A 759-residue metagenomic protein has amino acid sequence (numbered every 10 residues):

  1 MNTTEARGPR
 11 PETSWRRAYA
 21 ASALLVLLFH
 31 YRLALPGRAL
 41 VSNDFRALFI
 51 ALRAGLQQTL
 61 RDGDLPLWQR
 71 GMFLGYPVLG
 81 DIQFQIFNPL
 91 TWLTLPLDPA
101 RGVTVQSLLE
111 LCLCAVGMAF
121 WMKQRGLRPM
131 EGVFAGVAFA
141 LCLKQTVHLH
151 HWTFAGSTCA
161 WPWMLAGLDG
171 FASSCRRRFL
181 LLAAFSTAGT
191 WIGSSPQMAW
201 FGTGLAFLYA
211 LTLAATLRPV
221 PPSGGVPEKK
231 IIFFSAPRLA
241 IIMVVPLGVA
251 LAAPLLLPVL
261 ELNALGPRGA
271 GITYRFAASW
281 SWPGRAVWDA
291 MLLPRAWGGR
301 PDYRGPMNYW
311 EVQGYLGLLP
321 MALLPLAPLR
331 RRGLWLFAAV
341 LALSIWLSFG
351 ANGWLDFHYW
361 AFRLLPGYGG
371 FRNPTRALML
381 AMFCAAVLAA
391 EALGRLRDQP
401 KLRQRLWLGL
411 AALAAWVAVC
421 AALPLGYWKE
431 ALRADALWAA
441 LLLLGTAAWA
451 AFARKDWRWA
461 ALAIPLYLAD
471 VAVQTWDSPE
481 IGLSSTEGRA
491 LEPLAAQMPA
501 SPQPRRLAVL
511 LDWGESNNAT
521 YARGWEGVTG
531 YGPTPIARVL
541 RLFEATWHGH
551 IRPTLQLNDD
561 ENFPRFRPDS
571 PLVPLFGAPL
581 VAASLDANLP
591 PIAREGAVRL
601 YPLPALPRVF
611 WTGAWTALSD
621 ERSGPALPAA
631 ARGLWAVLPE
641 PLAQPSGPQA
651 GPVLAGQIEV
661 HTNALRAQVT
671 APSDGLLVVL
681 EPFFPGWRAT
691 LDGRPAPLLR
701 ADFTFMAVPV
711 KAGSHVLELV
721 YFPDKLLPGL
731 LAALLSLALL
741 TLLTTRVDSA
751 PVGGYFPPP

Functional and structural regions predicted by a protein language model:
R7-L79, L260-P267, A322, P479 (+3 more regions): Hydrophobic alpha-helical membrane-insertion signals
P9, M118-L141, S174-L180, R403-W407: Transmembrane-helix signature of polytopic, membrane-embedded enzymes that assemble or transfer cell-envelope glycans
P11, W346, N518, L634-D748: Active-site-proximal, structured, solvent-exposed surfaces of multi-pass membrane proteins that position macromolecular
A47-P66, L247-A327, P366-G370, P374-M379 (+2 more regions): Periplasmic/ER-lumenal interhelical loops and adjacent helix-loop junctions in multi-pass membrane proteins
V105-R125, L388: Transmembrane-helix motifs of polytopic, lipid-linked glycan transferases
G136, W152-T153, S157-C159, F171-A188 (+9 more regions): Contiguous transmembrane helix-bundle modules in multi-pass membrane proteins
F201-G248, P258: Perimembrane helix-loop-helix junctions
A277, A434-D435, P465-G651, R666 (+2 more regions): Extracytoplasmic
